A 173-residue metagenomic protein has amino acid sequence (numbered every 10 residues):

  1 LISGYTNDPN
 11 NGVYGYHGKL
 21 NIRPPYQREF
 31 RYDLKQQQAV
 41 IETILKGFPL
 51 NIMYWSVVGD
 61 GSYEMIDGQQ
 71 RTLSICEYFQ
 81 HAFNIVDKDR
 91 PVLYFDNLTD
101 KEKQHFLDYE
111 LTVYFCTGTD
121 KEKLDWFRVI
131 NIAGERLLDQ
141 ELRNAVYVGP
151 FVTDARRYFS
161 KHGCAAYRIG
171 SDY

Functional and structural regions predicted by a protein language model:
L1-G15: N-terminal leader/domain-start detector
S3-N7, P24-Y173: Basic- and aromatic-enriched surface patches that contact anionic nucleotides/nucleic acids
H17-P24: A short, surface-exposed helix-loop junction/capping segment
